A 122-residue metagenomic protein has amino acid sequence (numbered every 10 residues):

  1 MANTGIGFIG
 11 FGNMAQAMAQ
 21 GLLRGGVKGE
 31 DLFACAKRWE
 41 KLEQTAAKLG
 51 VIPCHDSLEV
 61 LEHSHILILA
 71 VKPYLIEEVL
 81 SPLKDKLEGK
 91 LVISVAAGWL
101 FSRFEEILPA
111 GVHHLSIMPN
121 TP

Functional and structural regions predicted by a protein language model:
M1-H55: NAD(P)+-binding Rossmann beta1-loop-alpha1 motif at the extreme N-terminus of oxidoreductases
W39, L49, H55-P122: Rossmann-like NAD(P)(H) cofactor-binding subdomain of soluble oxidoreductases
